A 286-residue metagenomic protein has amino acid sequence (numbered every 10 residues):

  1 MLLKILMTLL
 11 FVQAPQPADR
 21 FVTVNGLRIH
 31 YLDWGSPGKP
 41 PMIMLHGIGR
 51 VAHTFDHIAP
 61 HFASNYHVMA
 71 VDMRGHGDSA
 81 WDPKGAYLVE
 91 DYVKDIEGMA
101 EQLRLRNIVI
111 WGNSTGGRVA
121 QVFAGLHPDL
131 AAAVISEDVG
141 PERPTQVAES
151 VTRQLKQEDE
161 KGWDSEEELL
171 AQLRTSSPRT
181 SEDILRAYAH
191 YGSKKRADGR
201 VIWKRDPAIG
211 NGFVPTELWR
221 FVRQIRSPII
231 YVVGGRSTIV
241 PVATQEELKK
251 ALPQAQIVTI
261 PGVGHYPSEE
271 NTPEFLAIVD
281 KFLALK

Functional and structural regions predicted by a protein language model:
M1-M42, N65-Y66, L105-R106, D280-K286: Alpha/beta-hydrolase fold catalytic core
N25, W34, A70-W111, T115 (+1 more regions): Active-site loop/oxyanion-hole signature of alpha/beta-hydrolase fold enzymes
L27, L32-W81: Conserved HGGG/HGGXW glycine-rich cap/lid loop of the alpha/beta-hydrolase fold
R106-Q146: Conserved hydrolase catalytic core segment
E142-R205: Helix-rich cap/lid subdomain of alpha/beta-hydrolase
K194-K250: Conserved serine/cysteine hydrolase catalytic core
A251-H265: Catalytic histidine neighborhood in serine/cysteine hydrolases with alpha/beta-hydrolase-type architecture
V263-T272, L276: Catalytic histidine-centered segment of alpha/beta-hydrolase-like enzymes
